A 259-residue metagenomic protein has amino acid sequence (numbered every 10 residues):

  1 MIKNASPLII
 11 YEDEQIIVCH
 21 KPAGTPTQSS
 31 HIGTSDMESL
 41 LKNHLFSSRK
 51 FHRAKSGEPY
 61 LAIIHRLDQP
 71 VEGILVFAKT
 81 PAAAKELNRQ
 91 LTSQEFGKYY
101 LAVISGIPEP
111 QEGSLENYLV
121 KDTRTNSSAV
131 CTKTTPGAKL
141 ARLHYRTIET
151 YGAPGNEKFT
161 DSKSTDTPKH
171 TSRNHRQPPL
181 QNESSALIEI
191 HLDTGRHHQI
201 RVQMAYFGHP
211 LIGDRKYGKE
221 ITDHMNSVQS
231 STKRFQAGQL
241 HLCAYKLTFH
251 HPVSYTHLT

Functional and structural regions predicted by a protein language model:
M1-L258: RNA pseudouridine synthases
